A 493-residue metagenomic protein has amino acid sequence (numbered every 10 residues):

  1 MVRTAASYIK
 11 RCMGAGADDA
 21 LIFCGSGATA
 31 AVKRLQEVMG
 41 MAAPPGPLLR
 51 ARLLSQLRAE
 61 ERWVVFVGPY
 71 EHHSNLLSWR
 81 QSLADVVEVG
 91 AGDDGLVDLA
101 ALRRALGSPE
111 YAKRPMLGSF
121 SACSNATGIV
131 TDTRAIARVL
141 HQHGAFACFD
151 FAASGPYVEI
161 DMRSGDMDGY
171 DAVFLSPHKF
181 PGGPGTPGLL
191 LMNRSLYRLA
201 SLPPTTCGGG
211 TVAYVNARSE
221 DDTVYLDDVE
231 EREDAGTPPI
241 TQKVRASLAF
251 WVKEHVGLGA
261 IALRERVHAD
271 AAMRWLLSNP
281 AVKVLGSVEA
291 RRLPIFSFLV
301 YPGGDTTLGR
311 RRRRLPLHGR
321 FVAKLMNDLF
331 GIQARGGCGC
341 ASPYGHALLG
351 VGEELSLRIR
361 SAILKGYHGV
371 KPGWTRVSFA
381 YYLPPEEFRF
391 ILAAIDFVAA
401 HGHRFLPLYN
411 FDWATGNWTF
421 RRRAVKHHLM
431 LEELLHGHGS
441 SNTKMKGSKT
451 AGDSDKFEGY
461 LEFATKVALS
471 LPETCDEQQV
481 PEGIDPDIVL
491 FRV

Functional and structural regions predicted by a protein language model:
V2-G16, R34-W63, D222, R232-E233 (+3 more regions): Non-catalytic terminal extensions of PLP-dependent enzymes
I9, N75, W79, L102 (+12 more regions): Buried hydrophobic positions in well-ordered alpha/beta secondary-structure cores of metabolic enzymes
G25-T29, G40-L117: PLP-dependent aminotransferase-class I/II
R80, H141-H143, N327-D328: Anion (oxyanion) recognition and catalysis
D85-V87, V97-F149, F180: Active-site phosphate-binding strand-loop segment of PLP-dependent enzymes
F149-F151, G155, M162-P184, G188-M192 (+1 more regions): Conserved active-site segment immediately N-terminal to the catalytic lysine that forms the internal aldimine
G155, R163-D168, R194, R198-V224 (+1 more regions): Flexible glycine/proline-rich, aromatic-decorated loop/lid segments
H178-M273, H401: Active-site C-terminal subdomain of aminotransferase-like
